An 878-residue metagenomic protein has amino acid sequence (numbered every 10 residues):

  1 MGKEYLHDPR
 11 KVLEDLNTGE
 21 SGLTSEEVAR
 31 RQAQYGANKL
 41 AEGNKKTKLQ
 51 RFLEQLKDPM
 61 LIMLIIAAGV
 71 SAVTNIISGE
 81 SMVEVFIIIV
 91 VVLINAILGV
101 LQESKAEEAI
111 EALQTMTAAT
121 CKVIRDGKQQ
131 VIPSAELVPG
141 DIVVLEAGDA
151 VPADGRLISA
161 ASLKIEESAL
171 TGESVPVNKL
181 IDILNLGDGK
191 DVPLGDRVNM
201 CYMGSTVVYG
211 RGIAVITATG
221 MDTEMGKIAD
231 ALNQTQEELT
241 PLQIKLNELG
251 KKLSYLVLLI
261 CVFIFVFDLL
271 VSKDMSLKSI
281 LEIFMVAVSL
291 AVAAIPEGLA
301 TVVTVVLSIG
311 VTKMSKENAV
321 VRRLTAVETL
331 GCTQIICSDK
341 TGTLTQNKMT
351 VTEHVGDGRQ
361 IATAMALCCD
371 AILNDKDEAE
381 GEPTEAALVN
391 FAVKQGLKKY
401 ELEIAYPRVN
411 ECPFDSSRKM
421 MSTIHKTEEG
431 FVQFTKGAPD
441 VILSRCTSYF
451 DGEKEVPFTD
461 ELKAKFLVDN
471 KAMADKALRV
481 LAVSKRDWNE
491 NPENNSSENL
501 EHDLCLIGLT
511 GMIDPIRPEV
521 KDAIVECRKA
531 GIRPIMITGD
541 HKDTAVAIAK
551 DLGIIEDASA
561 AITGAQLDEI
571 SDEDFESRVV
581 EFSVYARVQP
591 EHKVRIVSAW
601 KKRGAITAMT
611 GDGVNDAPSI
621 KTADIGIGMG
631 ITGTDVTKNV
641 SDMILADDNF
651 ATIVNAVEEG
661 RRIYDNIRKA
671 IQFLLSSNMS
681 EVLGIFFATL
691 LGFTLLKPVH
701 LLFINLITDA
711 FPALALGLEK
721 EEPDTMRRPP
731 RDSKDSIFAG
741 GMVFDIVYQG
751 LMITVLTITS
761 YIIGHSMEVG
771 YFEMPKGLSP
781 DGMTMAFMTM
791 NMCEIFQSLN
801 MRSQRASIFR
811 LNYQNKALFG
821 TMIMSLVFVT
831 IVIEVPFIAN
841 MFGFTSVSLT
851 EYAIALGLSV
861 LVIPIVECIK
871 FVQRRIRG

Functional and structural regions predicted by a protein language model:
M1-P730, D735-F738, L751, S766 (+3 more regions): Conserved cytosolic headpiece of P-type ATPases
S680-E681, D745-T757: Core segments of transmembrane alpha-helices that mediate helix-helix packing or line hydrophobic substrate/ligand
T708, M783-S798: Generic alpha-helical transmembrane segments
S733-L751, K776-M785: Membrane-water interface at loop-to-transmembrane-helix junctions
I762, M767-E768, L778: Long hydrophobic segments that form regular secondary structure
M801: A C-terminal functional module that forms or caps the active site or interfaces directly with catalytic machinery
